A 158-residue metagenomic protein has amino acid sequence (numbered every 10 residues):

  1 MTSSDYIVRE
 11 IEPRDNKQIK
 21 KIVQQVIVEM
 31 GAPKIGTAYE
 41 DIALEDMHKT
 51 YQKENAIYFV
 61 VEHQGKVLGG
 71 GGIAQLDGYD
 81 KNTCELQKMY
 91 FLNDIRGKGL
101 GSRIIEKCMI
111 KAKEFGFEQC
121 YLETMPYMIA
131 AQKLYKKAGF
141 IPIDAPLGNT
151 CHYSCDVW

Functional and structural regions predicted by a protein language model:
M1-D5: Basic/polar N-terminal segments that are highly enriched at the extreme N-terminus, encompassing both cleavable
Y6, E10-Q87, L92-D94, I105-K107 (+2 more regions): Acetyl-CoA-dependent GNAT
Q25, E118-Y121, M125-W158: C-terminal "cap" of GNAT-fold acetyltransferases
L92-K98, P126-Y127: Active-site acidic-Proline motif in GNAT/NAT acetyltransferases
K98, E114-E118: Short coil/turn segments at alpha/beta junctions that flank glycine-rich nucleotide-binding fingerprints
